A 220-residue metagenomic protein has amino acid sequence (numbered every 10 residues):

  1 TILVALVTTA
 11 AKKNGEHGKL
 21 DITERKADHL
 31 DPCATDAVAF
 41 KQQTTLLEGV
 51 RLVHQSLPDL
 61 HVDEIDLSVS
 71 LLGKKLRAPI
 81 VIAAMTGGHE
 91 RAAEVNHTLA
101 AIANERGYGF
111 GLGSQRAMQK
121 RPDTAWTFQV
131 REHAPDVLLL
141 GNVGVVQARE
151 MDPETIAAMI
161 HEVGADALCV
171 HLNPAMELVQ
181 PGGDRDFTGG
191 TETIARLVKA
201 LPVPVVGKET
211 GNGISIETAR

Functional and structural regions predicted by a protein language model:
A5-L72, L76: An N-cap/entry alpha-helix motif that binds or orients negatively charged groups
L72-A117: Active-site cofactor/substrate anionic-group-binding motifs, chiefly glycine- and Lys/Arg-rich phosphate-binding loops
R77-I80, R106-Y108, P135-L139, G164-D166 (+1 more regions): Short, well-ordered coil/turn segments that N-cap beta-strands
I80-A83, F110-L112, L139-V143, V170 (+1 more regions): Hydrophobic faces of well-ordered beta-strands that scaffold small-molecule active sites in alpha/beta enzyme cores
A83-A93, N142-E150, K208-G213: Active-site mouth loops of central-metabolism enzymes
A100-E105, T127-D136, A157-G164: Acidic (Asp/Glu)-rich catalytic clusters
Y108-G144: A gly/proline- and charged-residue-enriched helix-loop-helix capping module
Q147-R220: Alpha/beta enzyme core
